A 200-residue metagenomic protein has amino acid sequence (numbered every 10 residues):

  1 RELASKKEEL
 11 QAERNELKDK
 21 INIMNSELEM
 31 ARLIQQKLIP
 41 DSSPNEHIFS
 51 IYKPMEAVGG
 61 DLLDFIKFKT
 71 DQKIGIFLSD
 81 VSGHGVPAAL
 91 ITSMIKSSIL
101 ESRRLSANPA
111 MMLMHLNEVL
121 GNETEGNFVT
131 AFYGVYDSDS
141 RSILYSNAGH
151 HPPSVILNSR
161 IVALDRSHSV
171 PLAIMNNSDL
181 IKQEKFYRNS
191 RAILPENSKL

Functional and structural regions predicted by a protein language model:
R1-A4: N-terminal membrane insertion elements
A12-K199: … and, occasionally, acidic/histidine-rich disordered N-termini of signaling adaptors
